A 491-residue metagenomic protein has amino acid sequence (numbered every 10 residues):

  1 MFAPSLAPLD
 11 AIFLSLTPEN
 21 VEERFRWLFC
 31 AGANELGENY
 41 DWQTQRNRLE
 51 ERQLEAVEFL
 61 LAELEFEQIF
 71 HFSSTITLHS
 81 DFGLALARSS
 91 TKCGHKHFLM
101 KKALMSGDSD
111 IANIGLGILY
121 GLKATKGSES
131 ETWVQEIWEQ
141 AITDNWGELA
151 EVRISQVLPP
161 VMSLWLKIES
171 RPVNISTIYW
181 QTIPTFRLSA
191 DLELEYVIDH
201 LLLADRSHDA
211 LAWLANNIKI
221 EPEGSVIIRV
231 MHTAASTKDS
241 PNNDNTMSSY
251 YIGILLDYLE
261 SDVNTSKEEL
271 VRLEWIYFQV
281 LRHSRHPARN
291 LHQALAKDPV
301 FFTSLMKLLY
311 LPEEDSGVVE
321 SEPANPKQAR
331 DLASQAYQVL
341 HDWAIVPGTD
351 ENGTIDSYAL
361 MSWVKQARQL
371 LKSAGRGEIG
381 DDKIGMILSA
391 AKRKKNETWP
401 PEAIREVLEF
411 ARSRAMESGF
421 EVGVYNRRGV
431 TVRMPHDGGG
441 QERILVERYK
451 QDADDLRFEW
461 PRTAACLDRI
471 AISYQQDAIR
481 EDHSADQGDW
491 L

Functional and structural regions predicted by a protein language model:
M1-R428, W490: Non-catalytic all-alpha helical scaffold/repeat segments
D108, P435, E442-R443, W460-P461: Inter-repeat boundary and helix-capping residues of tandem alpha-helical solenoids
L201, L456-R457, Y474: Residue at a conserved register position within TPR or TPR-like alpha-solenoid repeats
G380, G438-K450: Short amphipathic alpha-helical heptad-repeat segments
N396, L456-A465: Charged, low-complexity interaction regions
K450-L456: Short, charged/polar, low-complexity loop and linker segments that flank or interrupt alpha-helical bundles
T463-S473: Short, charged, amphipathic alpha-helical segments
Y474-G488: Amphipathic alpha-helical coiled-coil segments
